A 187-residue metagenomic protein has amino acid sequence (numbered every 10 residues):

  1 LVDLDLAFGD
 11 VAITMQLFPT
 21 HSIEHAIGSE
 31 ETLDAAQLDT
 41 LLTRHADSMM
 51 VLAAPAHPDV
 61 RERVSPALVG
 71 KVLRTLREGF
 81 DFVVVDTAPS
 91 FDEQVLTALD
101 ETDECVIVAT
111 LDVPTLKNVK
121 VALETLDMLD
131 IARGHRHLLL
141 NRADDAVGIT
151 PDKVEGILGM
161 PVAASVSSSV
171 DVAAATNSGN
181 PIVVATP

Functional and structural regions predicted by a protein language model:
D3, M15, L41-R44, R61 (+7 more regions): Replace "in large, NTP-powered and nucleic-acid-processing enzymes" with "in large, NTP-powered factors and other
D5-E78, D145, V170-A185: P-loop/Walker-type NTP enzyme "switch/lid" segment
P19, R74-E78, D100, L129-A132 (+1 more regions): Conserved catalytic network of the ASCE P-loop NTPase/AAA+ motor domain
A53-A54, I107-T110, L138-N141: Conserved beta-strand segments of the P-loop GTPase G domain that flank and frequently precede/overlap
V64-S65, T87-D92, T115-E124: A general structural motif
T75-F82, F91-V113: Inter-motif core of Ras-like GTPase G domains
M128-P187: C-terminal lobe/tail of nucleotide-utilizing enzymes
